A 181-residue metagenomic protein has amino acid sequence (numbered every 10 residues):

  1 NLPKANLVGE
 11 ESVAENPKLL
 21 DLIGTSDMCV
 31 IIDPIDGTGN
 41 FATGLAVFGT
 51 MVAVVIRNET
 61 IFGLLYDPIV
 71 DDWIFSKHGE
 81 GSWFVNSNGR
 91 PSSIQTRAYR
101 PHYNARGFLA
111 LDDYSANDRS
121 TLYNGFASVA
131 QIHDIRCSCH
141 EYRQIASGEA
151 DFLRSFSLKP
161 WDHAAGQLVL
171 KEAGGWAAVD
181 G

Functional and structural regions predicted by a protein language model:
N1-I35: N-terminal subdomain of lithium-sensitive/metallo-dependent phosphomonoesterases centered on the IMPase/IPPase/PAP
N6, F62, D151-F152: Short, Asp-centered acidic motifs that coordinate Mg2+ and/or phosphate in catalytic or ligand-binding sites
L7, T38, D67, S76 (+3 more regions): Residue-level signal for inorganic ion chemistry
E11, P34-G37, P68, Y142 (+2 more regions): Generic detector of well-ordered alpha-helical packing
L19-I23, L65, R97-R100, N124: Short secondary-structure boundary/capping segments
I23-W83: DPxDG-like acidic metal-binding loop motif
G81-F84, G89-P91: Short helix-loop capping/hinge motifs at secondary-structure junctions, enriched in acidic/polar residues
T96-G181: An extended, acidic
